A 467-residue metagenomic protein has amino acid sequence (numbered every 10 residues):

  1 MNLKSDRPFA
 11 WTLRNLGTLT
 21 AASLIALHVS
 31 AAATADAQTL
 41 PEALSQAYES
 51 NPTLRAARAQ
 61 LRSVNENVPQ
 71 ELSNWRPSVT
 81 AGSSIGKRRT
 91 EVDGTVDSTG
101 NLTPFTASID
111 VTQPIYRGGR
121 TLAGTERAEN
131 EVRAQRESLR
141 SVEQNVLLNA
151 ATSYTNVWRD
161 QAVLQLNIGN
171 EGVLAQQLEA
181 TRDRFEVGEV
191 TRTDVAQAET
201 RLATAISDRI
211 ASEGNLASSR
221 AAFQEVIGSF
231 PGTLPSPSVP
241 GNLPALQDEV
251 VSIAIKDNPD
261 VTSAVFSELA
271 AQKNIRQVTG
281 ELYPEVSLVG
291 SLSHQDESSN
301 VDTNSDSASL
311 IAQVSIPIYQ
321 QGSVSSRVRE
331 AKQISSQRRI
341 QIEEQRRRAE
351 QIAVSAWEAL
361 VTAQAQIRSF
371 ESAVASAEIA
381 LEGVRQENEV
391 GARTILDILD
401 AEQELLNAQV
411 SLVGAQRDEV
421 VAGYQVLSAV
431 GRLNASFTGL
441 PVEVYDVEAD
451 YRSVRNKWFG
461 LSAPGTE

Functional and structural regions predicted by a protein language model:
N2-A32: Gram-negative bacterial Sec-dependent N-terminal signal peptides
N2-K4, A10, A33, V413-E467: Acidic, low-complexity, intrinsically disordered peripheral segments
N2-P8, E143-I255, A356-A359, A363 (+5 more regions): Periplasmic alpha-helical coiled-coil/stalk elements that build and connect Gram-negative outer-membrane
A33-G82, P114-I115, F230-L269, I318 (+2 more regions): Bacterial Sec-pathway N-terminal export signals of envelope proteins
D36-N156, D160, L164, L174-A175 (+5 more regions): Short flexible linkers and secondary-structure junctions
R55-A59, P69-R76, T80, I115-E143 (+10 more regions): Sec/SRP-type N-terminal targeting helices
G82-P114, G124, L234-P244, R276 (+2 more regions): Small/polar, glycine/serine/threonine/aspartate-rich low-complexity segments that form flexible
S212, F266, A415: Metallo-beta-lactamase
